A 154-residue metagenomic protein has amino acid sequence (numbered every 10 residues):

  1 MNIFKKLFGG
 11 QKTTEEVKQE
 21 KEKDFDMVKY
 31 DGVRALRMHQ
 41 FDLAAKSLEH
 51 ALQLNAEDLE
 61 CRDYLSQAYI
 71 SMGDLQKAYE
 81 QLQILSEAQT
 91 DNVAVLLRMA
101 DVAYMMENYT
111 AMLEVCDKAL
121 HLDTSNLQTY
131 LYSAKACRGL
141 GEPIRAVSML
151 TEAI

Functional and structural regions predicted by a protein language model:
I3-M27: TPR-adjacent "capping" and linker segments in tetratricopeptide-repeat scaffold/adaptor proteins
K18-E60, Y64-D74, M105-E107: Alpha-helical segment of the N-proximal tetratricopeptide repeat
D26-M27, E60, A94, Q128 (+1 more regions): Start-of-helix register in tetratricopeptide repeats
H50-Q53, Q83-E87, D117-H121, T151-I154: Conserved structural position within tetratricopeptide repeats
